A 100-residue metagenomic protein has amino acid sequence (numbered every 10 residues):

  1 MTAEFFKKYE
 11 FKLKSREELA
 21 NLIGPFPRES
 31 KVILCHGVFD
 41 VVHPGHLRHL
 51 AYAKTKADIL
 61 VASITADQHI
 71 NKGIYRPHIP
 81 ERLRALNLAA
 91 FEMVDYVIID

Functional and structural regions predicted by a protein language model:
M1-D100: Nucleotidyltransferase catalytic core that binds NTPs
